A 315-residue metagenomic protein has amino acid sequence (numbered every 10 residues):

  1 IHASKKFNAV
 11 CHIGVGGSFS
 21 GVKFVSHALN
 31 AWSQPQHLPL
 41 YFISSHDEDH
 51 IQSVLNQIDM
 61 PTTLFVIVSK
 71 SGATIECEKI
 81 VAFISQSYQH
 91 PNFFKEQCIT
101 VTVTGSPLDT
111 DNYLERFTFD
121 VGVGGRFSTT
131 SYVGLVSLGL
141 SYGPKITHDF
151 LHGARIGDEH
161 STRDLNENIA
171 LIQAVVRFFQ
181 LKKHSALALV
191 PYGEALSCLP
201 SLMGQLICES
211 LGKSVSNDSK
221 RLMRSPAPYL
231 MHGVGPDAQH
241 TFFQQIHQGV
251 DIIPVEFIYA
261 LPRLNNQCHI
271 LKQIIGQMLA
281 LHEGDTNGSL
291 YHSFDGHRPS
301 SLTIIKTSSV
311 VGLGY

Functional and structural regions predicted by a protein language model:
I1-K5: Low-complexity, highly charged intrinsically disordered N-terminal segments that act as targeting/localization
N8-S18: Carboxylate/His-rich catalytic cores and anion/metal-binding grooves
C11-I13, F24, A31-W32, H46-H50 (+1 more regions): A SIS-like phosphosugar-recognition module
L40-I43: Metal/cofactor-centered catalytic core regions of large enzymes
